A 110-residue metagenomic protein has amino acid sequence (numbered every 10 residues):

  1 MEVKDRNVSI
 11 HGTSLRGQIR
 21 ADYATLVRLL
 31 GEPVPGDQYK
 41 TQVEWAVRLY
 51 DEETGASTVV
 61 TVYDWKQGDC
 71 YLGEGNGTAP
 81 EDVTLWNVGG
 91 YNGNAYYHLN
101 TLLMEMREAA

Functional and structural regions predicted by a protein language model:
M1, R107-A110: Short intrinsically disordered terminal tails
M1-A21: N-terminal trafficking/processing presequences and adjacent post-cleavage segments of proteins routed to secretion
L15-G36: Amphipathic alpha-helical segments
G17-A24, G55-A56, A95-L99: Short, conserved charged micro-motifs
I19, L49, V88-G90: Short beta-strand-to-loop capping motifs
E32-Q67: Amphipathic, interaction-prone secondary-structure segments
V60-Y97: Intrinsically disordered, low-complexity regulatory segments enriched in Ser/Thr/Pro and charged residues
D64, T101-L102, A109: Extracellular, modular beta-sheet/disulfide-rich ectodomains of secreted and cell-surface proteins
